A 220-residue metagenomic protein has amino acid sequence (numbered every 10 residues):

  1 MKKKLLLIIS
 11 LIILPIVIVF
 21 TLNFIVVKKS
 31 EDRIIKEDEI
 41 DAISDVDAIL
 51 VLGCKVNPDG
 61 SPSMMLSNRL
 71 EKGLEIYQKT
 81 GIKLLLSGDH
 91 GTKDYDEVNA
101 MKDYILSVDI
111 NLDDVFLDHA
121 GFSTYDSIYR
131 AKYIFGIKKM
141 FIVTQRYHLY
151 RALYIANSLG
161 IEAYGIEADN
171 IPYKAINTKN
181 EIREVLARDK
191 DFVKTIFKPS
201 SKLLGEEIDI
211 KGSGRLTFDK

Functional and structural regions predicted by a protein language model:
K2-I40: N-terminal type II signal-anchor transmembrane helix that functions as the membrane-insertion/stop-transfer segment
I9-I13, I76, F197: Enrichment for repetitive, rod-forming helical segments
S10-I13, K83, L203: Acidic/proline-rich low-complexity IDRs
I25-E181: A structural signal for short, hydrophobic/glycine-enriched beta-strand patches
T92-E97, Y164-E167, L186-K194, D209-R215: A general structural signal for short secondary-structure boundary/capping elements
T178-L204: A transmembrane-helix-recognition feature enriched in membrane-embedded lipid enzymes and envelope glyco-/phospholipid
S201-K220: Short linear elements at protein peripheries
